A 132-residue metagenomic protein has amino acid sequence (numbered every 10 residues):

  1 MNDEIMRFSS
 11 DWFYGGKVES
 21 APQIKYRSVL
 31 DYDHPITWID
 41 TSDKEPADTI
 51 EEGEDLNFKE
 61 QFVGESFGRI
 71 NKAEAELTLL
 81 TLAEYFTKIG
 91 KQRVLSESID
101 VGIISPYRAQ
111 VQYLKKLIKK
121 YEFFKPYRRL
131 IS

Functional and structural regions predicted by a protein language model:
M1-Y14, E19: ASCE P-loop NTPase helicase motor core
G16-K119: Conserved helicase/translocase motor-coupling segment
G64-S66, K125-S132: Conserved RecA-like P-loop NTPase helicase motor core
K115-R129: Extended hydrophobic/aromatic segments used for targeting, binding, or gating
